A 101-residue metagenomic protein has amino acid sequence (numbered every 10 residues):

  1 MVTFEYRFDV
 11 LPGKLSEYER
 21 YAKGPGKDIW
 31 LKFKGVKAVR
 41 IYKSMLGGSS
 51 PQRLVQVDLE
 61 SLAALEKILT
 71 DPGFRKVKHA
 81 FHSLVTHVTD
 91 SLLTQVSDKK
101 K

Functional and structural regions predicted by a protein language model:
M1-T3, K14-R20, P51-Q56, L92: A broad, low-specificity signal for short, low-complexity segments enriched in glycine/proline and polar/charged
V2-D9, R40-P72: Short, well-ordered beta-strand segments in beta-rich or mixed alpha/beta enzyme and ligand-binding folds
V10-P12, L59-S61, T94-D98: Non-catalytic surface loops within mature trypsin-like serine protease
K14-I41, G73-F81: Short amphipathic alpha-helical segments
K37-L54, V77-K101: Glycine-rich beta-strand-turn "strand-cap" elements at beta-sheet edges
